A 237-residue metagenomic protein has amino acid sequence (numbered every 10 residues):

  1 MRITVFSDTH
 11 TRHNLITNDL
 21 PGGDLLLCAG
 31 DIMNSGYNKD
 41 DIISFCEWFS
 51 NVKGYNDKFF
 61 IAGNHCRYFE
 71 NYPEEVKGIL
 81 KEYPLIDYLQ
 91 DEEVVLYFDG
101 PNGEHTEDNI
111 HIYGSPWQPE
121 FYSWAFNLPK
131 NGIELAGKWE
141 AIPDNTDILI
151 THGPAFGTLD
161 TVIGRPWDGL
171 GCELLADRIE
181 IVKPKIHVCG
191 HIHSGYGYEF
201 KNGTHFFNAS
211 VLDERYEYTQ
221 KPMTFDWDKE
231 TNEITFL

Functional and structural regions predicted by a protein language model:
M1-H10, A29, D108-Q118, D147-H152 (+1 more regions): Active-site-proximal beta-strand elements of phosphoester/diester hydrolases
F6, T11-N102, I181: Core catalytic region of metal-dependent phosphoesterases/phosphodiesterases, especially metallo-beta-lactamase-like
H10, I32-M33, N64-R67, E93 (+4 more regions): Catalytic metal-binding/acid-base residues of hydrolase active sites
L15-T17, E140, A176: Short hydrophobic/charged patches on amphipathic alpha-helices used for structural packing and interfaces
M33, N38-D41, E47, F121 (+2 more regions): Active-site-proximal segments of metal-dependent phosphoesterases and phosphodiesterases across multiple
V76-I86, G169-G171, F200-D213: Short, electropositive alpha-helical surface patch
V94-P101, T106, D177-V182, I186 (+1 more regions): Binuclear metal-dependent phosphoesterase catalytic core
E107-I148, P166-E173: Binuclear metal-dependent hydrolase catalytic cores centered on His/Asp/Glu-rich metal-binding motifs
